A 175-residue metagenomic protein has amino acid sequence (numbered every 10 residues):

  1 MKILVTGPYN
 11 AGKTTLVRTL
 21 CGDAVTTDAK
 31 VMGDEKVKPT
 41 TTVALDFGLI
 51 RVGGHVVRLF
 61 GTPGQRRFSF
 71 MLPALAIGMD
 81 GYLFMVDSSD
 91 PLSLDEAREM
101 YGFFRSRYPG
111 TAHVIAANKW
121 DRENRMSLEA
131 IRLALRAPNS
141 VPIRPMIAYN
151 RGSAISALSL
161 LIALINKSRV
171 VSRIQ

Functional and structural regions predicted by a protein language model:
M1-P39, L49-G53, V57-R58: Conserved G1/Walker A P-loop phosphate-binding module
N10, Q65, S89-P91, K119-E123 (+1 more regions): Conserved nucleotide-binding/hydrolysis micro-motifs of P-loop NTPases
T42, L49-G53, A74-G78, R105-G110 (+1 more regions): Conserved catalytic network of the ASCE P-loop NTPase/AAA+ motor domain
G53-S69: Switch II (G3) loop of P-loop NTPases
L59-G61, L83-S88, H113-N118, P145-M146: Conserved beta-strand segments of the P-loop GTPase G domain that flank and frequently precede/overlap
R67-D90, S106-Y108: Inter-motif core of Ras-like GTPase G domains
S88-N139: Conserved C-terminal guanine-recognition region of P-loop GTPase G domains, centered on the G4
D121-Q175: Canonical P-loop GTPase G-domain recognition
